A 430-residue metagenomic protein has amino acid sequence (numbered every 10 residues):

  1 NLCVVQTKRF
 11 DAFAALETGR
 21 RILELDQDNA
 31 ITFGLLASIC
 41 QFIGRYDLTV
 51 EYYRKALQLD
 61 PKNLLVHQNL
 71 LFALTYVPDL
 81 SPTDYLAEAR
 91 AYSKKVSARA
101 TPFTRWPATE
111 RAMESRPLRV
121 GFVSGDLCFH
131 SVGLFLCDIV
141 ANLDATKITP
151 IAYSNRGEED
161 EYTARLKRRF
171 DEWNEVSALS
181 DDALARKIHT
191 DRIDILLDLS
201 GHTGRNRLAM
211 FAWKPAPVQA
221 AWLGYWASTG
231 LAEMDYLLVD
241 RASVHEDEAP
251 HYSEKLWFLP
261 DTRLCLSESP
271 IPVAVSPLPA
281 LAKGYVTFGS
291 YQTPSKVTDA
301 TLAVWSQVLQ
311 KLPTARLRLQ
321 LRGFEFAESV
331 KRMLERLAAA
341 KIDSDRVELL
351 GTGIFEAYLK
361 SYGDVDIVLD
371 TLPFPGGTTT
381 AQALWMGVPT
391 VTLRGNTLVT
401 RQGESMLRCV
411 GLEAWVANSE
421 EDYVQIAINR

Functional and structural regions predicted by a protein language model:
N1-Y285, A303, L334-I342, L350-I367 (+5 more regions): Alpha-helical solenoid repeat scaffolds of the TPR/TPR-like class and their adjacent stem/linker regions that mediate
V123, Y153, G289-Y291, R318-Q320 (+1 more regions): Short hydrophobic segments within beta-strands
D126-L127, Q292-S295, G323: Short donor-sugar binding/catalytic loops of nucleotide-sugar-dependent glycosyltransferases, especially enzymes
K147-T149, S306-A339: A conserved nucleotide-sugar
G289-A300, Q307: Substrate-binding clefts and catalytic carboxylate motifs of secreted carbohydrate-active enzymes
L369, A383: Donor-sugar nucleotide-binding helix/loop cap in glycosyltransferases
T371-P373: A short structural motif in glycosyltransferase catalytic domains
S405-M406: Active-site-proximal loop->helix
